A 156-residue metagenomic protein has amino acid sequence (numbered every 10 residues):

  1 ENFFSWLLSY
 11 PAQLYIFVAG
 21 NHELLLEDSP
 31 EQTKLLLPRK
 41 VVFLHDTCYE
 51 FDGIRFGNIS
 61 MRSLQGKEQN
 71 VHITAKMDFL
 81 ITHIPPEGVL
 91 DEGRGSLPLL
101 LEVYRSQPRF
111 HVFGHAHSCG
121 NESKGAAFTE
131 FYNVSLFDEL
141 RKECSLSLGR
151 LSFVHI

Functional and structural regions predicted by a protein language model:
E1-F51: Core catalytic region of metal-dependent phosphoesterases/phosphodiesterases, especially metallo-beta-lactamase-like
N2-S5, P30, F43-H45, Q65-V71 (+2 more regions): A generic local structural motif
W6-A12, L35-P38, H72-A75, L101-Q107 (+1 more regions): Short, conserved loop/helix-junction motifs that constitute active-site signature segments in enzyme catalytic cores
Q13-F17, E87-I156: Conserved beta-sheet core of the metallophosphoesterase superfamily
Y15, F56, L80-T82, H111: Structural signal for hydrophobic/aromatic residues that build the beta-strand cores of folded beta-sheet domains
N21-E23, T47, I59-S63, T82-P86 (+2 more regions): Active-site metal-binding loops of divalent metal-dependent hydrolases
C48-N58, F79, S123-F131, I156: Beta-strand-turn-beta hairpins that frame and shape the catalytic cleft of phosphate-ester-processing enzymes
D52-F79, E87-L101: Binuclear metal-dependent hydrolase catalytic cores centered on His/Asp/Glu-rich metal-binding motifs
